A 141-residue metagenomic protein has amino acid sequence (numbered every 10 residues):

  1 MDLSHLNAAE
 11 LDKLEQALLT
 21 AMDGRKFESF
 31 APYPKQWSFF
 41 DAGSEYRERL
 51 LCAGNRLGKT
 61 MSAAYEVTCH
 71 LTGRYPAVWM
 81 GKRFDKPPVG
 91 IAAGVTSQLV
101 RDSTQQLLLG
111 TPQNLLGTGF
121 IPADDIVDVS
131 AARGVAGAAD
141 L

Functional and structural regions predicted by a protein language model:
M1-L141: Phosphate/NTP-binding elements of NTP-utilizing enzymes
